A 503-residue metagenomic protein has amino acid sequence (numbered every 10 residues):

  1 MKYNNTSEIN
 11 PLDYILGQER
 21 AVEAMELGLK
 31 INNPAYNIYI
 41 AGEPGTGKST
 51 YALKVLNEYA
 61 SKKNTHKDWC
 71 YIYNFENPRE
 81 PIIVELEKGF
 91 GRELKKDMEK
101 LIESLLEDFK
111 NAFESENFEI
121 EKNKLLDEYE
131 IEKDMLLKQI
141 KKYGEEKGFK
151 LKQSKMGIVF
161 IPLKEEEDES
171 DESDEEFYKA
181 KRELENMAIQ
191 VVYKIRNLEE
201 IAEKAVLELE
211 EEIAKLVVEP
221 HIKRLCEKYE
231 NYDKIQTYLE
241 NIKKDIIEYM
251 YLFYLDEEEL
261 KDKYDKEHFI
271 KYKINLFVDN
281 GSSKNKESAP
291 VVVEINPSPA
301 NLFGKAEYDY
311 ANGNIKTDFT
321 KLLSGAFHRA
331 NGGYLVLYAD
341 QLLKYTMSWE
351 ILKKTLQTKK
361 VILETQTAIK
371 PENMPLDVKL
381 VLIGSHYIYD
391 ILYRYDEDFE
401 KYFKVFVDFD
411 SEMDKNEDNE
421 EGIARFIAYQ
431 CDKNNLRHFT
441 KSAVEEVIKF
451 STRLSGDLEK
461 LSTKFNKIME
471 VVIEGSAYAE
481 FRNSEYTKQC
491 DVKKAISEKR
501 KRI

Functional and structural regions predicted by a protein language model:
M1-I503: Non-catalytic accessory segments flanking P-loop/AAA+ NTPase cores
